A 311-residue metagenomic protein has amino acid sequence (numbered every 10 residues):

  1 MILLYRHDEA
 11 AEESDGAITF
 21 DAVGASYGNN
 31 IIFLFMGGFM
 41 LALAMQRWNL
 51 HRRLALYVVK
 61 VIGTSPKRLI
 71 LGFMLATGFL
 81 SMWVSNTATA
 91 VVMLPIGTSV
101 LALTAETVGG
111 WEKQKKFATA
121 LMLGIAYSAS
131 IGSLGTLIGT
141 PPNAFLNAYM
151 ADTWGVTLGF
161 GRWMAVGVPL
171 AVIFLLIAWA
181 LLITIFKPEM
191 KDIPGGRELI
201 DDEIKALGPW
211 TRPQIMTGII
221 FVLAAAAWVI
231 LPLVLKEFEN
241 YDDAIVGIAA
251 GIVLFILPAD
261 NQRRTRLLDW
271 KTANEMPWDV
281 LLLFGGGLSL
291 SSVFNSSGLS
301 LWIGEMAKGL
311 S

Functional and structural regions predicted by a protein language model:
M1, M45, L50-H51, A55 (+4 more regions): Alpha-helical transmembrane segments of integral membrane proteins, especially early/N-terminal helices
M1-L34, D152-G155, R162-E305: Hydrophobic transmembrane alpha-helices of multi-pass small-molecule transporters
Y5-E112, N274, D279-V280, F284-S311: Membrane-embedded alpha-helical segments and adjacent helix-loop junctions characteristic of multi-pass solute
F35, K67-F79, T107-G132, L158-V166: Alpha-helical transmembrane segments of multi-pass membrane proteins
L56, K60, T64, P142-D152 (+1 more regions): Long, highly hydrophobic alpha-helical transmembrane signal-anchor segments
V84, G124-L137, L282-S289: Hydrophobic alpha-helical membrane-insertion segments
A88-A102, M122-L123, G135-D152, G195 (+1 more regions): Re-entrant/interfacial helical elements at transmembrane boundaries that shape and gate the permeation pathway
